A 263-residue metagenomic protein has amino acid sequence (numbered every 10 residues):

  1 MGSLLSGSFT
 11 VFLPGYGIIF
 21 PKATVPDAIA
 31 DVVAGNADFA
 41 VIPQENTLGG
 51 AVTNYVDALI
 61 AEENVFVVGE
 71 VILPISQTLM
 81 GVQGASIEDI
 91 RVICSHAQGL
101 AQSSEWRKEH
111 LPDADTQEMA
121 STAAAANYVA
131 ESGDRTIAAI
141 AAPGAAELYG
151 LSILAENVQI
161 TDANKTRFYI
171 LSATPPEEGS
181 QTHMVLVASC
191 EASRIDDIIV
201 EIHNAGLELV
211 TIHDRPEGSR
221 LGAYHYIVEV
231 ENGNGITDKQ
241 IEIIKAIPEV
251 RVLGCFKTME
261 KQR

Functional and structural regions predicted by a protein language model:
M1-R263: Domain-level signature for soluble enzymes in the chorismate/prephenate branch of the shikimate pathway
